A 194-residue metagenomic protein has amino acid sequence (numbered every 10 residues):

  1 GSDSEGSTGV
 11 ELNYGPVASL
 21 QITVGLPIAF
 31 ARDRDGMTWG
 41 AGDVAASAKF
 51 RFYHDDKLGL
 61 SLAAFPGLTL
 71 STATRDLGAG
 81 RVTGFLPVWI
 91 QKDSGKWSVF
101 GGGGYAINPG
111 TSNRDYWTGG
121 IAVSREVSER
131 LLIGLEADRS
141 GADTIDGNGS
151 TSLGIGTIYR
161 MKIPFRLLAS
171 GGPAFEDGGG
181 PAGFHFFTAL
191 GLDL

Functional and structural regions predicted by a protein language model:
G1-L194: Transmembrane beta-barrel domains of Gram-negative outer membranes and organellar outer membranes
